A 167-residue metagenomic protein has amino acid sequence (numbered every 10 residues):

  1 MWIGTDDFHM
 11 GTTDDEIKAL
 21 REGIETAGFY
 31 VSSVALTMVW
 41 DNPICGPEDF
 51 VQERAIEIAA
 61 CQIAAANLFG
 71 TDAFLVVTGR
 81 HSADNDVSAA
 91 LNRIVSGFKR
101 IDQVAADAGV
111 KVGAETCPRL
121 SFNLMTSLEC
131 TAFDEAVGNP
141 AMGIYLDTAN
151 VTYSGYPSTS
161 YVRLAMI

Functional and structural regions predicted by a protein language model:
M1-D72, K99, A106, E135 (+1 more regions): N-terminal pre-domain/capping segments
W2-T5, T37-W40, T78-S82, T116-L120 (+1 more regions): Active-site-proximal loop/turn and secondary-structure-junction residues that shape catalytic pockets, frequently
F8-H9, F50-V51, A89-A90, P118-F122: A generic structural signal for short
G11-D15, D86-A89, M125-L128, Y156-T159: Generic recognition of short, well-ordered alpha-helical segments
V34, S96, R100-I167: Acidic/histidine-rich catalytic cores of soluble enzymes
A66-V87, A108-P118: Active-site groove signature of glycoside hydrolases
D84-F98: Active-site cleft segment of glycoside hydrolase catalytic domains centered on the general acid/base Glu
